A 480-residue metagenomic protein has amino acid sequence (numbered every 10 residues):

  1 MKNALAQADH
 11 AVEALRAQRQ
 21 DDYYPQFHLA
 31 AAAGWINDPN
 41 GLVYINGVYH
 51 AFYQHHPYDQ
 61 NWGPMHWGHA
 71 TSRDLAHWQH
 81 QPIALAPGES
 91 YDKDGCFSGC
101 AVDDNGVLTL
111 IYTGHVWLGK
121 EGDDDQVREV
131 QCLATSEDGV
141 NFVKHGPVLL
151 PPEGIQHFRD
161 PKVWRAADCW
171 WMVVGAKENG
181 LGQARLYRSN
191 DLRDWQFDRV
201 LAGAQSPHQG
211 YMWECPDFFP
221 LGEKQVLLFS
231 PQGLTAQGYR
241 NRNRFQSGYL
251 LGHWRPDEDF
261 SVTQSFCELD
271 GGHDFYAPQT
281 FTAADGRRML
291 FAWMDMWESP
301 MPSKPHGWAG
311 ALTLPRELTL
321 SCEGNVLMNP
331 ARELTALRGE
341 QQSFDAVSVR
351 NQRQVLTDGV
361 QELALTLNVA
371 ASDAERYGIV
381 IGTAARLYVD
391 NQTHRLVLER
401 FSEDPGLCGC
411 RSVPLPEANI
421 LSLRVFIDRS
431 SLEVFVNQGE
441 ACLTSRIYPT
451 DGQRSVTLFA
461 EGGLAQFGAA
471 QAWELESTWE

Functional and structural regions predicted by a protein language model:
M1-D160, R165-Q209, P220-G271, A292-F344 (+4 more regions): Beta-rich carbohydrate-recognition and catalytic domains
D9-L15, G248-E480: Beta-rich accessory regions
